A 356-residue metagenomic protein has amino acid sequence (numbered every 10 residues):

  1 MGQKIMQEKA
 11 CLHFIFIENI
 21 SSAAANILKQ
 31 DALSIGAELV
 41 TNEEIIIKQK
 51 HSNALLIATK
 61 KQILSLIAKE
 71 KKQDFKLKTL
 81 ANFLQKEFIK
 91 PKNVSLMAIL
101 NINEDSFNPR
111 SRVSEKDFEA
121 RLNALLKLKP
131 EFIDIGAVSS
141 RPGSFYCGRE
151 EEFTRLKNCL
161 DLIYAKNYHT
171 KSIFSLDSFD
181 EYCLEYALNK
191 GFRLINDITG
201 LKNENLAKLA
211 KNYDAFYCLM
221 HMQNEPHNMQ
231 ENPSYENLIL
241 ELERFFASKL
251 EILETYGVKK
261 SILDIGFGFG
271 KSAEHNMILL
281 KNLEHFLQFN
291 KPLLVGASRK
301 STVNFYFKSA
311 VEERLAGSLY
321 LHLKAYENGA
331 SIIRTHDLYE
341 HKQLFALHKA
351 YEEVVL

Functional and structural regions predicted by a protein language model:
M1-E87: N-terminal accessory interaction module
M1-K4, N19, A23, I27-I35 (+6 more regions): Active-site-adjacent loop and "lid" segments of alpha/beta metabolic enzymes
Q7-K9, E87-P91, N189, A210 (+2 more regions): Solvent-exposed alpha-helices and their adjacent loops that cap or buttress functional pockets in soluble metabolic
N42-E44, T255-K260: Flexible, glycine/charged-enriched surface loops at secondary-structure junctions
K90-L96, N101-N103, P109-A187: Metal-dependent enolase-superfamily TIM-barrel catalytic cores that perform enediolate-based chemistry
V94-L100, E131-I135, S172-D177, L194-D197 (+4 more regions): Hydrophobic faces of well-ordered beta-strands that scaffold small-molecule active sites in alpha/beta enzyme cores
L126-K127, N167-H169, L188-N189, L206-Y217 (+1 more regions): Acidic (Asp/Glu)-rich catalytic clusters
A165-K171, K190-G191, T255-V258, L287-N290: Short helix-capping segments at alpha-helix termini
